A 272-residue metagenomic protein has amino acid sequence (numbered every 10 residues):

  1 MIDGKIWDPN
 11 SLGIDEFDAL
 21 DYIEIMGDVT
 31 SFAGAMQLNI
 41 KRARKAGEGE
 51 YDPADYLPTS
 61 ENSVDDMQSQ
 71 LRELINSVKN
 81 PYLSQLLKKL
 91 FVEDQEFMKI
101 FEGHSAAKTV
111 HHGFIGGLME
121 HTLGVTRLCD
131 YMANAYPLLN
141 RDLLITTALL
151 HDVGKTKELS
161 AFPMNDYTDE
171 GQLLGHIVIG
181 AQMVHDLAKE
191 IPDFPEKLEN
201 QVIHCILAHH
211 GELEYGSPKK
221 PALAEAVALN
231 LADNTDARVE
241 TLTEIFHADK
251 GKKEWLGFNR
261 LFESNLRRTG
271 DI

Functional and structural regions predicted by a protein language model:
M1-I6: OB-fold (S1/OB) nucleic-acid-binding surfaces
D8-M26: Short nucleic-acid-contacting surface segments enriched for D/E, G, S/T with interspersed K/R
L20, V125, G180: Conserved RecA-like P-loop NTPase ATPase core
G27, G47, I75-V78, D94 (+4 more regions): Conserved NTP-handling cores and scaffolds of large molecular machines
D28-S60: OB-fold/S1-family single-stranded nucleic acid-binding modules
E50-P53, L57-G171: Acidic/His-rich, divalent-metal-binding segments that scaffold phosphate/diphosphate chemistry
T109-H111, E120, Y131-D249: Divalent metal-dependent catalytic cores for phosphoryl transfer on phosphate-bearing substrates
N230, A248, K252-S264, T269-I272: N-terminal intrinsically disordered, cationic/polar leader segments that include organellar targeting peptides
